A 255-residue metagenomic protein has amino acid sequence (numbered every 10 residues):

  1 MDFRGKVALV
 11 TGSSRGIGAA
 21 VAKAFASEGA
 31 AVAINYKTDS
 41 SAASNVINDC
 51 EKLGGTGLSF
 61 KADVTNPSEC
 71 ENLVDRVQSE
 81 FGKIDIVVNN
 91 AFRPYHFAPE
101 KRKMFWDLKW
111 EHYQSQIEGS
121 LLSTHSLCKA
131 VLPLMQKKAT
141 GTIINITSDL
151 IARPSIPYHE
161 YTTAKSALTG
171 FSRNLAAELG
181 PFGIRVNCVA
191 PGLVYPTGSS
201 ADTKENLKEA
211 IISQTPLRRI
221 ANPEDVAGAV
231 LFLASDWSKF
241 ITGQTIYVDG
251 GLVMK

Functional and structural regions predicted by a protein language model:
V7, S14-R15: Conserved glycine-rich cofactor-binding loop
D85, W106-H125, T140, I144 (+2 more regions): Catalytic Tyr-X3-Lys loop
F97-I117, S200, I211: Substrate-binding pocket helix/loop in short-chain dehydrogenase/reductase
E100-K103, P154-T163, N174: Active-site loop-to-helix junction immediately N-terminal to the catalytic Tyr of the SDR YXXXK motif in Rossmann-fold
K101-K103, E160, P181, C188-T215 (+2 more regions): A glycine/serine/threonine-rich, flexible loop-to-helix segment that serves as the NAD(P) cofactor-binding "lid"
C128, A164, S172: Active-site helix of classical SDR
P133, A177-E178, K239: Alpha-helical segment proximal to the catalytic Tyr-Lys
G180, R185, I241-G243, D249: Short, small/polar-rich loop/turn modules that mediate ligand/substrate recognition or access, typified
